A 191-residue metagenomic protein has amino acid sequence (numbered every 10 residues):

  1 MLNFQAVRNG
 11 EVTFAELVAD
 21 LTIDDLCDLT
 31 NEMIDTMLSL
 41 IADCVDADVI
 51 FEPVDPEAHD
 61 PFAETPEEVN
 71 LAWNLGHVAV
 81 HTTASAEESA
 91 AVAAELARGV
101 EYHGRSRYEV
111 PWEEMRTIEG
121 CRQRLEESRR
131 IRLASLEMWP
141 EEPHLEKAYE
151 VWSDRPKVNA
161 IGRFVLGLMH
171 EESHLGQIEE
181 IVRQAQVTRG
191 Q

Functional and structural regions predicted by a protein language model:
M1-Q191: Aromatic-glycine hotspot motif
